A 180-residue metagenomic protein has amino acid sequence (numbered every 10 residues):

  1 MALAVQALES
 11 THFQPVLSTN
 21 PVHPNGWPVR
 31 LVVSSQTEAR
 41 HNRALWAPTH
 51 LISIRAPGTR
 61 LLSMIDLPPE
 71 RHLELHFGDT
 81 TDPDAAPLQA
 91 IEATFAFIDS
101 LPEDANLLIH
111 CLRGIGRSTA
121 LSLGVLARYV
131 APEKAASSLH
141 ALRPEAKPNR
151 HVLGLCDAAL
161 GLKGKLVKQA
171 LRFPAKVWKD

Functional and structural regions predicted by a protein language model:
A2, L101-N106, A127-D180: PTP/DSP superfamily signal
A2, L8, I52-S53, D99: Long, low-complexity, compositionally biased intrinsically disordered regions
L3-F13, R71-T80: Intrinsically disordered, low-complexity regulatory segments that flank or lie outside the structured catalytic cores
P15-L67: Glycine-rich, flexible N-terminal cofactor/catalytic loop recognition
I65-D66, A86-Q89, R150, V167: Lipid deacylating catalytic domains
L73-L107: Helix-loop module immediately N-terminal to the HCX5R catalytic loop in PTP-like cysteine phosphatase domains
D84-P87, C111-G114, L139-R143: Non-catalytic interaction surface on structured domains
N106-L123: A phosphate-binding catalytic loop at a beta-strand-loop-alpha-helix junction that coordinates phosphoryl groups
